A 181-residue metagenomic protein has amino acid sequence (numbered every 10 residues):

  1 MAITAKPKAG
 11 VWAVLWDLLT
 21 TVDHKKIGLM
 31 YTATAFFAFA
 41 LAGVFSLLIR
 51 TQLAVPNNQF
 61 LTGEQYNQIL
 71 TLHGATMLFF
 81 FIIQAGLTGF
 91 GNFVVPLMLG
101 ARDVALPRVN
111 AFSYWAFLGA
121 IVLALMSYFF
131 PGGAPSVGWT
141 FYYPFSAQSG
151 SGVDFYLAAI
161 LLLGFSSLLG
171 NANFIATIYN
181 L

Functional and structural regions predicted by a protein language model:
M1-L181: ...captures the hydrophobic TM-helix bundle architecture rather than a specific catalytic motif, and can also fire on
